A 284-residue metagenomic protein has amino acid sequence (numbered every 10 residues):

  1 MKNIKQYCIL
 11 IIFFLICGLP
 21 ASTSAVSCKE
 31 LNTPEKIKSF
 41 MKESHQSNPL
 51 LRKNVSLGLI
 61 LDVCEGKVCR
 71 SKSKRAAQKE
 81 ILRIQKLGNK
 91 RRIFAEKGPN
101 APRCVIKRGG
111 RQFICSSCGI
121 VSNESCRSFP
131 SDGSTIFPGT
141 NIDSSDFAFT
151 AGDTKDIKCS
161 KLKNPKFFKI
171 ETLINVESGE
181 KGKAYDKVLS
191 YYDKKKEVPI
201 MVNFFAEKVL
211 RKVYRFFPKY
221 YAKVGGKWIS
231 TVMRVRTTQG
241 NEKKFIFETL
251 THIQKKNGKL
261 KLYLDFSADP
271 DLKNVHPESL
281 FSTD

Functional and structural regions predicted by a protein language model:
M1-Q6: Positively charged n-region of N-terminal signal peptides that target proteins for export
I9-G18: Bacterial N-terminal signal peptides
L19-A25: Sec/Tat signal peptide C-region and signal peptidase I cleavage site
S27-C118: N-terminal mature ectodomain segment of secretory-pathway/periplasmic proteins
K29-K38, R108-D186, F266-D284: Flexible, processing/modification-adjacent segments and terminal tails in exported/periplasmic/extracellular proteins
N48, E80-K86, C104-I106, K155-K161 (+2 more regions): Short, exposed beta-strand/loop patches in secreted or surface proteins that constitute
E65-S71, P99-I106, C118-S128, E177-K183 (+2 more regions): Short, surface-exposed beta-strand/loop "edge" segments at domain boundaries and coil↔beta transitions
K163-A268: Gly/Pro-enriched, hydrophobic low-complexity segments that function as extracytoplasmic propeptides/linkers
